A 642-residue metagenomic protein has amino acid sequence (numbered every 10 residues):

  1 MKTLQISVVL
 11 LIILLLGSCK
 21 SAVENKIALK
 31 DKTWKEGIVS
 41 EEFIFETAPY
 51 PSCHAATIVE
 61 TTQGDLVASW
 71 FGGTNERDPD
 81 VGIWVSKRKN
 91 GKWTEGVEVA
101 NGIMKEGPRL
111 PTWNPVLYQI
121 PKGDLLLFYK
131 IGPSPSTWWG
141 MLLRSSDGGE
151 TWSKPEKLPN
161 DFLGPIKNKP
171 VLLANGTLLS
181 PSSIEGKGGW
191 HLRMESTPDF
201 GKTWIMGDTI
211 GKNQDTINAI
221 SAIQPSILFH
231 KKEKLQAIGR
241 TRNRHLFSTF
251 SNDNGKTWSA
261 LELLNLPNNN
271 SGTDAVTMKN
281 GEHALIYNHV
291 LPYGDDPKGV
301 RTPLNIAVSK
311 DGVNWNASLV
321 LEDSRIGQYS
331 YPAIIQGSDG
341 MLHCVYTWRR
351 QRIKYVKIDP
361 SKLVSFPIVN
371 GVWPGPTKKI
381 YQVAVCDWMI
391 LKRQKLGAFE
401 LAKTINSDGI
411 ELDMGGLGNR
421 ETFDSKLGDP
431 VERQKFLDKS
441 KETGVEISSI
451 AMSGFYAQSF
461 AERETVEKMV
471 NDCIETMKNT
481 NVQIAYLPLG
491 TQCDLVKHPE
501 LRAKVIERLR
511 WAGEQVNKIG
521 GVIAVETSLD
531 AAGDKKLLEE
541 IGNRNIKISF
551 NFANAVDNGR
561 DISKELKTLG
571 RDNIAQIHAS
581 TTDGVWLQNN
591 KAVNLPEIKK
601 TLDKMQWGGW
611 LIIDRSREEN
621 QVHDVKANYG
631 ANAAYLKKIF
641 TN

Functional and structural regions predicted by a protein language model:
M1-V8: Bacterial N-terminal signal peptides that target proteins for export
G17-S18: C-terminal motif of bacterial Sec signal peptides marking the signal peptidase cleavage site
A22-T377: Asp-box/BNR beta-propeller blade signature and adjacent active/binding-site loops in extracellular glycan-interacting
S52, E60, P374-K478, K535 (+2 more regions): N-terminal pre-domain/capping segments
G375-A384, L391-D408, K441, A531-N642: Histidine-acidic metal/acid-base catalytic patches
E411, S449-A451, Y486, A524 (+2 more regions): Conserved beta-strand positions in the central sheet of alpha/beta enzyme cores
K426-R433, E464-N471, P499-L509, D561-K567 (+2 more regions): Charged helix-capping and loop-helix junction motifs
E442, Y456-I548, V556-D557: Active-site acidic/histidine proton-transfer and metal-coordination neighborhood in alpha/beta enzyme cores
